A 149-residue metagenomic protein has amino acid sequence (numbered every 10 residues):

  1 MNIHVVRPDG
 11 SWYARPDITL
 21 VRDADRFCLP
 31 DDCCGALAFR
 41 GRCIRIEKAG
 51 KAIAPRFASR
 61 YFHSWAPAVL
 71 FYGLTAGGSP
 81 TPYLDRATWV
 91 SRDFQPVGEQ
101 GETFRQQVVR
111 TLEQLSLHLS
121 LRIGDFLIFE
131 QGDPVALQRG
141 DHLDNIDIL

Functional and structural regions predicted by a protein language model:
M1-Q114, H118: Glycine-enriched loop-and-adjacent helix/strand subsegments that border the catalytic/binding cleft of enzyme cores
N2, H142-N145: Detector for Asparagine
D9, A49-K51, G132-L137, D141 (+1 more regions): Short, charged beta-turn/beta-strand-edge "cap" motif at the junction between a beta-strand and an adjacent loop
F27-L29, I146-L149: Generic detection of short hydrophobic beta-strand segments and adjacent strand-loop junctions
R42, I123, L143-D144: Short tryptophan-centered beta-strand motifs in secreted/extracellular beta-sheet-rich domains of glycan-recognition
Q107-R139: A conserved acidic, glycine/proline-rich C-terminal tail/linker
